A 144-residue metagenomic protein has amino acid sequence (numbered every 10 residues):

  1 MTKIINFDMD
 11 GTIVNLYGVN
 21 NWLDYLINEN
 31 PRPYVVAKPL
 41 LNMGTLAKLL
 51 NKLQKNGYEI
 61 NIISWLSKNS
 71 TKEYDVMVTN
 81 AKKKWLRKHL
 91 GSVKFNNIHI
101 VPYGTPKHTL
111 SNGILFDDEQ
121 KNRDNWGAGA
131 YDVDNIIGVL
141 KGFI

Functional and structural regions predicted by a protein language model:
K3-I5, N112-G113: The start of beta-strands in P-loop NTPase/AAA+ ATPase cores
I4-N6, D10-W85: Alpha-helical substrate-recognition element adjacent to the catalytic core
E59, K94-N97, G129: Conserved beta-strand segments of alpha/beta enzyme cores
I63, I100-Y103, V133: Conserved beta-strand termini and adjacent loop/short-helix elements that scaffold enzyme active sites in alpha/beta
K82-H99: Structural recognition of alpha->loop->beta junctions
N97-K121, W126: Conserved Lys-Pro-Asp/Glu-containing loop-to-beta segment of HAD-superfamily phosphomonoesterases, centered on
E119-I144: Asp-based, Mg2+/Mn2+-dependent phosphohydrolase catalytic module
